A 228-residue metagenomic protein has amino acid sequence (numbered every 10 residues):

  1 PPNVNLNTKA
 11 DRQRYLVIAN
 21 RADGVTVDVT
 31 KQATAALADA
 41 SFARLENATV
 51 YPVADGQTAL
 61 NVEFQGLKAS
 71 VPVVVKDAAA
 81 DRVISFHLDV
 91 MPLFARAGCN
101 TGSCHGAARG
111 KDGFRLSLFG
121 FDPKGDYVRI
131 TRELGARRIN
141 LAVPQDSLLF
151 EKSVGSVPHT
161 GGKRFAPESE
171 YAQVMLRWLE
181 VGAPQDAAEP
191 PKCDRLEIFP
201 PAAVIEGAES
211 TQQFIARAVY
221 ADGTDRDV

Functional and structural regions predicted by a protein language model:
P1-V228: Aromatic- and Gly/Pro-enriched helix-to-coil junctions and flexible linker segments
